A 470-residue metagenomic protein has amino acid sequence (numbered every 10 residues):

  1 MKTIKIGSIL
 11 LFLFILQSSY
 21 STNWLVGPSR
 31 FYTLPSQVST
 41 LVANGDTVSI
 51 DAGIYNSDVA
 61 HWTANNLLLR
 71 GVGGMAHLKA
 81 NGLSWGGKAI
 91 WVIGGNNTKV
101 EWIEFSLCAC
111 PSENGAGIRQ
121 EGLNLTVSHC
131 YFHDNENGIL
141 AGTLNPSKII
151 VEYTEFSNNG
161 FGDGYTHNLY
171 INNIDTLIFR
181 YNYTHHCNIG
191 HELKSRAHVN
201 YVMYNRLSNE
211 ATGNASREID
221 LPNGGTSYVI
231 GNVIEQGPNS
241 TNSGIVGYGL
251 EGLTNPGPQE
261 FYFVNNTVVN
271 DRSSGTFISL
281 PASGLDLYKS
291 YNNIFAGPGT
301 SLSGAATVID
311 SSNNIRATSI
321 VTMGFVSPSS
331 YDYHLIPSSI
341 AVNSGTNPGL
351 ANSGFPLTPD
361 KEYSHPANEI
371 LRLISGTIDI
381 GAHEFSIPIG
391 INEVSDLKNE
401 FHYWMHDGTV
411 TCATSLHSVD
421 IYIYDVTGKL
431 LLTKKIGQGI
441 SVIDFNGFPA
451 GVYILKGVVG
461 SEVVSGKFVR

Functional and structural regions predicted by a protein language model:
M1-T22: Bacterial Sec-dependent N-terminal signal peptides
Y20, E384-L397: Low-complexity, Pro/Thr/Ser/Gly/Ala-rich linker/spacer regions in secreted, extracellular modular proteins
T22-N56, S339, D379, L430: Acidic Gly/Asp/Thr-rich repetitive segments characteristic of extracellular carbohydrate-active and adhesion proteins
A52, N56-D332, S339, D360-E362 (+2 more regions): Extracellular beta-rich repeat passengers
S338-G390: Surface beta-loop-beta hairpin patches that serve as ligand-binding interfaces in beta-rich domains
N392-R470: C-terminal outer-membrane/trafficking sorting elements
